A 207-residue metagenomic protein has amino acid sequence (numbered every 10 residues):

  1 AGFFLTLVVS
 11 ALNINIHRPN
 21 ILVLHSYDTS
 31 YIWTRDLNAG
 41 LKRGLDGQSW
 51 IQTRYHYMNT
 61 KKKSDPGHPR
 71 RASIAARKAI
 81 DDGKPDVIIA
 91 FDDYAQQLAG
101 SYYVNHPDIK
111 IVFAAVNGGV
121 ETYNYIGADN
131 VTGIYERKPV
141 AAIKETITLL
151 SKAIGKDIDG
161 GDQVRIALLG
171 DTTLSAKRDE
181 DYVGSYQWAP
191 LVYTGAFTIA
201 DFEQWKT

Functional and structural regions predicted by a protein language model:
A1-T207: Short hydrophobic alpha-helices and adjacent helix-cap/hinge residues
